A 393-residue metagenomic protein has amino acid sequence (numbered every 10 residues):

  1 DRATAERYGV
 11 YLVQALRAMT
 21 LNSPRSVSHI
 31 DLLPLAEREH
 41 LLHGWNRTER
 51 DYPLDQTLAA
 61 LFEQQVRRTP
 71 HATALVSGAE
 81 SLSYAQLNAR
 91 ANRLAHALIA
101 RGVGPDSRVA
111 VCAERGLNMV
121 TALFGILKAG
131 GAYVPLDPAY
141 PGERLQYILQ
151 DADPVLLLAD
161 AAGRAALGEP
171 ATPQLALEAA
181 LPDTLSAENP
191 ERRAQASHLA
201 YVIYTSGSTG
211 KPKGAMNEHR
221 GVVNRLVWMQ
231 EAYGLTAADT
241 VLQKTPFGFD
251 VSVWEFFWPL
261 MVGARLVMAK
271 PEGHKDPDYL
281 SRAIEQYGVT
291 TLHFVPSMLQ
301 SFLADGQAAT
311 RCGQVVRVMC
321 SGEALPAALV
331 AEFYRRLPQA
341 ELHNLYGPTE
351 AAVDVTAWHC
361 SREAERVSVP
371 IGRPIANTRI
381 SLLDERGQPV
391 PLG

Functional and structural regions predicted by a protein language model:
D1-L35, N46-V223, E231-G234, T240 (+9 more regions): Carrier-protein-dependent adenylate-forming modules in NRPS/ANL systems
Q146, A161-Q174, D183-E188, M229-T236 (+4 more regions): Adenylate-forming
Y204, S252, S297: Short alpha-helical segment within the catalytic ATP-binding CA
E255: Charged (Asp/Glu and Lys/Arg) segments that form or flank catalytic channels of large polymer- and nucleotide-handling
